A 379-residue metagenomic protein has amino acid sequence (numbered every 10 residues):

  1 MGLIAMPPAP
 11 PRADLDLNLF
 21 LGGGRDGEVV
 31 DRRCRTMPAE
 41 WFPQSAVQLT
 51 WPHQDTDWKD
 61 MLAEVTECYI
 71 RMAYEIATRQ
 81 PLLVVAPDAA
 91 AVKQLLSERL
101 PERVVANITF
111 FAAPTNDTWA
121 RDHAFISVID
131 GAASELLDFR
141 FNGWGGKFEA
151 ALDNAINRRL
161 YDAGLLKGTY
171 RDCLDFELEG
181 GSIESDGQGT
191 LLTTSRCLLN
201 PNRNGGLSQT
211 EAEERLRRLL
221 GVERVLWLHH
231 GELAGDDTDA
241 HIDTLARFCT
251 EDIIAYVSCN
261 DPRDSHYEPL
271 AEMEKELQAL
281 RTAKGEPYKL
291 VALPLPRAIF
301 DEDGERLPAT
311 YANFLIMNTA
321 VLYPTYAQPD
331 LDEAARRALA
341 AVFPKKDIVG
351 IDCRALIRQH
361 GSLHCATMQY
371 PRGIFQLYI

Functional and structural regions predicted by a protein language model:
G2-I379: The feature marks the mature, well-folded catalytic cores of soluble enzymes
